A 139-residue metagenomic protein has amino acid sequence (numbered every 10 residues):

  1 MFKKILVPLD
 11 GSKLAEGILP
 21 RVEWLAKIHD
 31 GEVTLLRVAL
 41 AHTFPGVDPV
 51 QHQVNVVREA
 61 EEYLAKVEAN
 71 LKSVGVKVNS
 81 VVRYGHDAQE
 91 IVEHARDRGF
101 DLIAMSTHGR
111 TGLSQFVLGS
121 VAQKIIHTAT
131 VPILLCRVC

Functional and structural regions predicted by a protein language model:
K3-D48: Small/aliphatic-rich secondary-structure junction motif
L6-V7, V33-L35, Y63, L71 (+4 more regions): Short, structured motif recognition centered on aromatic/hydrophobic residues
R21, N55-V67, E90: Short, solvent-exposed amphipathic alpha-helices that sit in or adjacent to ligand/effector-binding or catalytic
W24, H94-C139: Gly/Ser-rich helix-loop-strand patches that form or flank binding pockets for ribonucleotide-derived cofactors
G31-E32, V76, F100, V131: Short glycine/serine/threonine/alanine-rich loop segments
L36, N79-R83, L134: General small-molecule cofactor/ligand-binding pocket signal
P49-N55: Short glycine-enriched, charge-decorated loop/helix-capping segments at active-site entrances that position
A69-I103: Structural beta-alpha unit
